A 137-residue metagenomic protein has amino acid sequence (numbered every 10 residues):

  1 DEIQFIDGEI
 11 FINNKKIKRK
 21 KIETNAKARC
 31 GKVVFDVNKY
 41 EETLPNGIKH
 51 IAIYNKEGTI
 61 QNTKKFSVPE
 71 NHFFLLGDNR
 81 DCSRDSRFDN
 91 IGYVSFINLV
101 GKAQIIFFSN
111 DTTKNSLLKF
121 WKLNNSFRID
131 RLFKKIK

Functional and structural regions predicted by a protein language model:
D1-K137: Soluble "head" domains of membrane/secretory-pathway proteins
